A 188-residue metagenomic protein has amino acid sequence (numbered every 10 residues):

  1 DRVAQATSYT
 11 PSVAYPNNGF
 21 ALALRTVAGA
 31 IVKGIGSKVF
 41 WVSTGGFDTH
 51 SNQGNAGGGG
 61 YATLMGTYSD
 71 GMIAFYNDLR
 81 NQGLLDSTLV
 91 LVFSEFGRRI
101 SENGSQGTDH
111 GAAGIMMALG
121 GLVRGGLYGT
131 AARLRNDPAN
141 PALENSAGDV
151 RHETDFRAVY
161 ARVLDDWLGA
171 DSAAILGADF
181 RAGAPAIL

Functional and structural regions predicted by a protein language model:
D1-L188: Ligand-binding pockets and gating/stacking loops
